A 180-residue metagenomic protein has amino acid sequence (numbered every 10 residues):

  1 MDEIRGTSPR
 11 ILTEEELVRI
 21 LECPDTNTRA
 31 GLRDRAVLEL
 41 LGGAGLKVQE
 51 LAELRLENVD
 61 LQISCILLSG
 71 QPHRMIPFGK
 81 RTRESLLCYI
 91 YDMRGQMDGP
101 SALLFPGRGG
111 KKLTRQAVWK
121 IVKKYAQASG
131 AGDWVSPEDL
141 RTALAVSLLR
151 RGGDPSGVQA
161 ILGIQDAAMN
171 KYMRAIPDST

Functional and structural regions predicted by a protein language model:
M1-T180: Conserved catalytic core of the tyrosine transesterase superfamily
